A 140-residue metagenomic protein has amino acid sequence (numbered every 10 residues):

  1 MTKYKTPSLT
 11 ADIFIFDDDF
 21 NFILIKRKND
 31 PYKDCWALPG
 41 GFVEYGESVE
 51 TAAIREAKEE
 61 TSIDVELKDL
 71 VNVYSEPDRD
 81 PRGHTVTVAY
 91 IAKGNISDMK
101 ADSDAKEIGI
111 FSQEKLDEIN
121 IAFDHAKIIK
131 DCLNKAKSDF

Functional and structural regions predicted by a protein language model:
M1-F22, A89-I91: Conserved N-terminal beta-strand and adjoining loop/helix that marks the start of the Nudix/MutT-like hydrolase domain
K3-P7, C35, D80-V86, A105: A generic structural micro-feature
T10-A11, L38, L67, T87: Hydrophobic residues on conserved beta-strands that form the core of alpha/beta folds
D17, Y74-D98, C132, A136: Active-site-adjacent beta-strand/loop module that shapes the phosphate/pyrophosphate-binding cleft
F20-E59, I63, I119: Conserved Nudix-box catalytic region and its N-terminal flanking loop in Nudix hydrolases and closely related
V43, Y74, G94, Q113-L116: Hydrophobic pocket-lining residues within nucleotide cofactor-binding pockets
I63-N72: A short coil-to-beta-strand element that immediately follows conserved catalytic motifs
I91, K100-L133: NUDIX/MutT-family hydrolases
